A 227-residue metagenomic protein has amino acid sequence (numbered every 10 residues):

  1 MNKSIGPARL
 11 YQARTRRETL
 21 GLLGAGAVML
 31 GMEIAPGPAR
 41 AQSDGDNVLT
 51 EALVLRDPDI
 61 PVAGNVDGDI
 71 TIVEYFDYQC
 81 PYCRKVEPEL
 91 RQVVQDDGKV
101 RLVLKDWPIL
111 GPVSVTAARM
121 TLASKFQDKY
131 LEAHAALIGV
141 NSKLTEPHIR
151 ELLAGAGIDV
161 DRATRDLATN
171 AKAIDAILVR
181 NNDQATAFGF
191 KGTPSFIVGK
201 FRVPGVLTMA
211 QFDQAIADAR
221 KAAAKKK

Functional and structural regions predicted by a protein language model:
M1-R14, A25-M29: N-terminal secretory signal peptides
A8-L20, P36-A39: Twin-arginine (Tat) signal peptide motif
I34-G68: C-terminal segment of N-terminal export signals and the immediately downstream linker at the start of the mature
V66-Q79: Short active-site neighborhood of thiol/selenol oxidoreductases, capturing the structured segment around
I70-T71, G98-R101, Q127-L131: Loop/turn elements at helix/coil->beta-strand transitions in domains of secreted/extracellular proteins
Y78-P88: Conserved redox-active cysteine motifs that mediate thiol-disulfide chemistry, especially di-cysteine Cys-X(1-2)-Cys
E87-D106: Conserved helix-turn-beta segment immediately C-terminal to the redox Cys motif in thioredoxin-like folds
P108-T193, I197-K226: Cysteine-centric redox/oxidoreductase cores and disulfide-bonded domains
